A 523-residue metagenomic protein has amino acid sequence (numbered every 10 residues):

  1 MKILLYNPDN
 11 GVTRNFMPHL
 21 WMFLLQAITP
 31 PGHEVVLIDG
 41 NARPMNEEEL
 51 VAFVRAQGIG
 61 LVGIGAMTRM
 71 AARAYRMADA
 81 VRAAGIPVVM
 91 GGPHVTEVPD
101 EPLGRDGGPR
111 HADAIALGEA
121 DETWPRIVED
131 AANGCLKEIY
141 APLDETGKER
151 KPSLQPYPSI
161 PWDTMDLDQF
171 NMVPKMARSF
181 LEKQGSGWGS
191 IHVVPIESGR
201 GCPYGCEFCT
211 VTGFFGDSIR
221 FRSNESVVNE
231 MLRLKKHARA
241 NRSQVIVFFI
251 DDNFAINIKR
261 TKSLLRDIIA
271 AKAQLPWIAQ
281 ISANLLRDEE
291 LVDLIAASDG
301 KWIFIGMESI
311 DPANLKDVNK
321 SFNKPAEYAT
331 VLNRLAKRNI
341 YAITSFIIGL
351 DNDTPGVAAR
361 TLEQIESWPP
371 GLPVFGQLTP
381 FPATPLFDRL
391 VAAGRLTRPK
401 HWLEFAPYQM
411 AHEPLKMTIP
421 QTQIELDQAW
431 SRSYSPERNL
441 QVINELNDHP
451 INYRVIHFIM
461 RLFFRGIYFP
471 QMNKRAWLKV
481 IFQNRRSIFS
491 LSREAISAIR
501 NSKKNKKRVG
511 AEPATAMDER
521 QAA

Functional and structural regions predicted by a protein language model:
M1-L232: Acidic, low-complexity intrinsically disordered segments
K2-P8, R14, E34, V51 (+7 more regions): Radical SAM enzyme core and accessory elements
L5, I64, L117, F249-D251 (+2 more regions): Conserved beta-strand positions
V12-T13, V95-E101, Y204, A313-V318 (+3 more regions): Flexible glycine/acidic-rich beta-alpha junction loops that bind and position SAM and/or redox cofactors in anaerobic
V89-M90, A116, Y140, I278 (+3 more regions): Structural detector of well-ordered beta-strand residues that form the stable sheet scaffold of enzyme domains
E101-R126, L294-I303, R360-F375: Structural recognition of alpha->loop->beta junctions
D163-I343, I348-L350, T354-E363: Radical SAM [4Fe-4S] cluster-binding motif and immediate context
